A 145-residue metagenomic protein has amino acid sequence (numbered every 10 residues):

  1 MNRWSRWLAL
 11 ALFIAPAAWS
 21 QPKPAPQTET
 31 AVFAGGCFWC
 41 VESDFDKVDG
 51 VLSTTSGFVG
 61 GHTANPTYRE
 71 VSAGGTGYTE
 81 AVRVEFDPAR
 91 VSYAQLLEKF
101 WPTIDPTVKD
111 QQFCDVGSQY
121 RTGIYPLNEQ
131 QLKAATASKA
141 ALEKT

Functional and structural regions predicted by a protein language model:
N2-S5, W19-T145: Flexible coil/turn and secondary-structure edge motifs
R6-A17: Bacterial N-terminal signal peptides
